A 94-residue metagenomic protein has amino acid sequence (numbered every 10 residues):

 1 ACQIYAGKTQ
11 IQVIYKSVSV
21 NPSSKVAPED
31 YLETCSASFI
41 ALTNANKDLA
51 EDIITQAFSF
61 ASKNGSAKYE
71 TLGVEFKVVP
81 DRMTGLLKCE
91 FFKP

Functional and structural regions predicted by a protein language model:
C2-A61: Long, charged/polar, surface-exposed segments that mediate recognition or autoinhibition
S66-K93: Short, exposed beta-strand-loop hairpins at the edges of beta-sheets in extracellular/periplasmic proteins
